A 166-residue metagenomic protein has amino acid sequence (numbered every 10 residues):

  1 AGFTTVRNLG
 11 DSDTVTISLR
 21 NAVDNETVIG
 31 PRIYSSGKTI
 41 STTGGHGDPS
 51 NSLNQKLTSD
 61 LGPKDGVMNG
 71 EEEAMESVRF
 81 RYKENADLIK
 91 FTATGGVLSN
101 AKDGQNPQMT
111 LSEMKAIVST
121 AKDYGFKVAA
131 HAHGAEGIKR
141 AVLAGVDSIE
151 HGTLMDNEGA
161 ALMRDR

Functional and structural regions predicted by a protein language model:
A1-I29, K64-K90, S119: Alpha-helical scaffold segments that flank or form the walls of functional sites
A1-T16, I29-T39, A86-S99, K127 (+1 more regions): Divalent metal-dependent hydrolysis catalytic cores, especially in the metallo-beta-lactamase
A1-T27, T43-S50, K56, S112 (+2 more regions): Metal-associated gating/positioning segment near the N- to mid-region
V15, I29, S36, G70-V78 (+6 more regions): General structural feature for long, well-ordered alpha-helical segments within catalytic domains of soluble enzymes
N21-R32, F126, D165-R166: Short acidic, glycine/proline-enriched helix-loop-strand junctions
S41-P49, G66-S77, D123-A129, R164-R166: Low-complexity, flexible helical/coil segments
T43, T92-R166: Active-site core of metal-dependent hydrolases
G47-K115, D147: Active-site gating/metal-coordination segments in enzymes
